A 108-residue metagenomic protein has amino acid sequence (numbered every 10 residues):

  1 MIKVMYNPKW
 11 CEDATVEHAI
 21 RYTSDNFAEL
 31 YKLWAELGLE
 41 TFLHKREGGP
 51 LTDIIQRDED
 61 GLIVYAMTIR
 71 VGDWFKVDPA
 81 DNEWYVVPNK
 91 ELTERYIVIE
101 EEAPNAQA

Functional and structural regions predicted by a protein language model:
M1-D60: N-terminal non-globular leader segments, chiefly Sec-dependent signal peptides
L62-A108: Short, compact, well-ordered microdomains
